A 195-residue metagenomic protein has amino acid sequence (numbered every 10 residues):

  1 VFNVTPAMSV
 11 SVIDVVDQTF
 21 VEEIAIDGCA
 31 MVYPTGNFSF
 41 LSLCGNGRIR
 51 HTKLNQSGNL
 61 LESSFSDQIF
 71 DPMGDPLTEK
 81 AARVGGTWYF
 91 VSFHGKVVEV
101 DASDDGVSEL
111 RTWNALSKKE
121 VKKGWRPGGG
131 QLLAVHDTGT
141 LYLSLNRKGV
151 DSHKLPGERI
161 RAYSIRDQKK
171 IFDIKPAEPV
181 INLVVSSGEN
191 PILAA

Functional and structural regions predicted by a protein language model:
V1, S39-S42, R50, W88-V91 (+2 more regions): Conserved beta-propeller blade signature
V1-I24, C29-Y33: Intrinsically disordered, low-complexity linker/loop segments enriched in Gly/Pro and charged/polar residues
F2, K123-G124, V150-K154: Short consensus segments that form the blades of beta-propeller domains, in both extracellular/periplasmic
P6-A7, G47-I49, G95-V97, K148-D151: Short glycine/acidic-enriched loop and turn motifs that connect beta-strands
D14-Q18, L54-S57, A102-D105, S164-D167: Short loop/turn segments that connect beta-strands within beta-propeller blades
T19-I24, L61-D71, E109-G124, K169-K175: A short beta-strand motif characteristic of beta-propeller blades
I26-F40, Q68-T87, K118-T138, A177-N190: Beta-rich, blade/repeat-based domains predominating in secreted/periplasmic proteins but also intracellular
H51, L143-G157: Short, conserved, GDST-rich strand-edge loop motifs in beta-rich repeat architectures
